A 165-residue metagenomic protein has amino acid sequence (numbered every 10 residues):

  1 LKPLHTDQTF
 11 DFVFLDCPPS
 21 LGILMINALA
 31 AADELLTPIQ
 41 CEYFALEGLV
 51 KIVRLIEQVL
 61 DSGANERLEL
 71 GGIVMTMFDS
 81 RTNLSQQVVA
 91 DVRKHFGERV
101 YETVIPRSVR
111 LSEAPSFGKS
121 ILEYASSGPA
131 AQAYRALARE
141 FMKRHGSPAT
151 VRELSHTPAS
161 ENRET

Functional and structural regions predicted by a protein language model:
T6-V109: Conserved catalytic-core segment of NTP-binding enzymes
D61-T165: C-terminal lobe/tail of nucleotide-utilizing enzymes
